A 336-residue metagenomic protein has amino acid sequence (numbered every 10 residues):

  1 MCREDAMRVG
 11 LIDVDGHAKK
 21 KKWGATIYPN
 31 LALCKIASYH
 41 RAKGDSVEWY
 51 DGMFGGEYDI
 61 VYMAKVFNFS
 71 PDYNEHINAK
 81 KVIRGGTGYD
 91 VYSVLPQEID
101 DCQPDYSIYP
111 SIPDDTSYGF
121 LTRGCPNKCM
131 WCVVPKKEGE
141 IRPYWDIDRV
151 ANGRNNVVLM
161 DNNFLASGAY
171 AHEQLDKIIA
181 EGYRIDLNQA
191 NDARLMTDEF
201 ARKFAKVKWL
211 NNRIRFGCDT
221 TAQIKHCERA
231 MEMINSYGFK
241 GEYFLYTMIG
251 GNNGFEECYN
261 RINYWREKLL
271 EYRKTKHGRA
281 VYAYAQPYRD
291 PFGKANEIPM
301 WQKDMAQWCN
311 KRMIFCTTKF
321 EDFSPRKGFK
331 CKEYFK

Functional and structural regions predicted by a protein language model:
M1-K81, D90: A short, structured N-terminal alpha-helical element that caps or precedes a catalytic domain
C2-A6, M53-D59, H76-A79, I112 (+3 more regions): Flexible, charged surface loops at secondary-structure boundaries
G10-D15, K19-Y28, S107-G139, A151-D161 (+1 more regions): N-terminal pre-triad scaffold of radical SAM enzymes
L11, Y62-V66, V133-M233, G241-G251 (+1 more regions): Core AdoMet radical
D59-V61, Y73, V91-I99, M130 (+2 more regions): Short, charged, surface-exposed secondary-structure boundary motifs
N78-G85, Y183, F239-G241, R279: A short helix->loop->beta-strand "cap" motif at the edges of active sites that frequently abuts
V82-Y109: Ser/Thr/Gly-rich flexible loops in soluble cytosolic domains mediating phosphotransfer, phosphorylation
V207-R215, A222-K336: A structural motif corresponding to the C-terminal lobe/cap of the Radical SAM core domain
